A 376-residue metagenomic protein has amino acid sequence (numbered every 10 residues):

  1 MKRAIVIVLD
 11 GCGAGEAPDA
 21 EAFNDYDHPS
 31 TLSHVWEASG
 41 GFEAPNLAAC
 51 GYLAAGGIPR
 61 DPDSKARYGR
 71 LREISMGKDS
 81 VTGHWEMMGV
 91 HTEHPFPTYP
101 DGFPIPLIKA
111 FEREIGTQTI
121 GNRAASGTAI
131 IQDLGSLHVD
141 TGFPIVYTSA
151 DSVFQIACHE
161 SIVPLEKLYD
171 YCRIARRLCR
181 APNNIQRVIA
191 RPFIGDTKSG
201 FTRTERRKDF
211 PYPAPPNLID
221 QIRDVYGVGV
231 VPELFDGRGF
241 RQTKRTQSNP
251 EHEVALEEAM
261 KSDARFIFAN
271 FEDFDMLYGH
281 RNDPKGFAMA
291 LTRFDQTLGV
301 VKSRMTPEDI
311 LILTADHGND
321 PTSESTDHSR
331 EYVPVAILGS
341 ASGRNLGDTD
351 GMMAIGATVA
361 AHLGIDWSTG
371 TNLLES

Functional and structural regions predicted by a protein language model:
M1-S376: Feature captures the catalytic ectodomains and active-site-proximal regions of enzymes that hydrolyze or transfer
